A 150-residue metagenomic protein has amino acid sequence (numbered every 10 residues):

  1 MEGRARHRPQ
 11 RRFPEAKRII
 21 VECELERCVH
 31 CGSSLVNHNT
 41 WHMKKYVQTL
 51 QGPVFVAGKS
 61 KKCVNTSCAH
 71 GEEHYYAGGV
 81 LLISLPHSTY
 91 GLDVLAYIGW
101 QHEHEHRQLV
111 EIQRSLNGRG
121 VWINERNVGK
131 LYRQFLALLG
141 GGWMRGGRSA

Functional and structural regions predicted by a protein language model:
M1-V80: Short, conserved DNA-binding cores of transcription-related domains
P53-A150: Short, positively charged, Gly/Tyr-enriched micro-motifs that form contact patches at catalytic or ligand/partner
